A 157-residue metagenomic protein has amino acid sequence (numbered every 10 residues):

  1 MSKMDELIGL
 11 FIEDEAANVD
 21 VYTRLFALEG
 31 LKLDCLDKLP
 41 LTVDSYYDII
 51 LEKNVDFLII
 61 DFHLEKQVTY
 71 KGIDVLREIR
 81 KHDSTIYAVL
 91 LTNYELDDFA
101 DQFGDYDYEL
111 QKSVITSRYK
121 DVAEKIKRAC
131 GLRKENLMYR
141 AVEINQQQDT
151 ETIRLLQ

Functional and structural regions predicted by a protein language model:
D5-N18, Y22-F26: Conserved acidic segment of CheY-like receiver
E15-V19, L41, D61-V68, Y94-D97 (+1 more regions): Short acidic, S/G/P-rich loop/turn micro-motifs used as interaction or catalytic elements
L31-T42: Short hydrophobic/Thr-rich beta-strand motif most characteristic of the beta2 strand and flanking loop of CheY-like
D44, D56-I79: Conserved phosphotransfer microenvironments
R77-R80, S84-D98, L110: A short, hydrophobic beta-strand element within the central beta-sheet of small alpha/beta folds
D98, S113-K134: C-terminal output helix
D101-V114: As written
E135-Q157: C-terminal output/effector regions of signal-responsive regulators
